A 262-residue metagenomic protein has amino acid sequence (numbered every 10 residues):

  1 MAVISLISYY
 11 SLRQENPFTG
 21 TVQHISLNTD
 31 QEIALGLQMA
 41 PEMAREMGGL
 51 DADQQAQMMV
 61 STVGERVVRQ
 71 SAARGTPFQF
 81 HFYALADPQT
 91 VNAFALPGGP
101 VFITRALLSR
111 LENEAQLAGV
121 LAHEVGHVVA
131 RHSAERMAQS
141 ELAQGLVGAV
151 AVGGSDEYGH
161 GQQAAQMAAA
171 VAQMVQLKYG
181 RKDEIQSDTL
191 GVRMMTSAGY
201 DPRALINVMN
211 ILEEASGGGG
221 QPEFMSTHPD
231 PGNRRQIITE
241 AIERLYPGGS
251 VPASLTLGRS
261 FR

Functional and structural regions predicted by a protein language model:
M1-R262: A Zn2+-metalloprotease active-site environment signal
